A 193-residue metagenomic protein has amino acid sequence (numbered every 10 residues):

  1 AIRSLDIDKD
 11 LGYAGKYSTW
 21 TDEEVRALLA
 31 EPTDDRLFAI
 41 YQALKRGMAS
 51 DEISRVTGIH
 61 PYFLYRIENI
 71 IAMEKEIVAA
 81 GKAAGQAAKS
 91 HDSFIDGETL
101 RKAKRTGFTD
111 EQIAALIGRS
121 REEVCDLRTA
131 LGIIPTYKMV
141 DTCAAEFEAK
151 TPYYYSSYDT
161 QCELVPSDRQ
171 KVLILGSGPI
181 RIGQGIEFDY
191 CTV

Functional and structural regions predicted by a protein language model:
A1-V193: ATP-dependent carboxylate/acyl-activation modules
